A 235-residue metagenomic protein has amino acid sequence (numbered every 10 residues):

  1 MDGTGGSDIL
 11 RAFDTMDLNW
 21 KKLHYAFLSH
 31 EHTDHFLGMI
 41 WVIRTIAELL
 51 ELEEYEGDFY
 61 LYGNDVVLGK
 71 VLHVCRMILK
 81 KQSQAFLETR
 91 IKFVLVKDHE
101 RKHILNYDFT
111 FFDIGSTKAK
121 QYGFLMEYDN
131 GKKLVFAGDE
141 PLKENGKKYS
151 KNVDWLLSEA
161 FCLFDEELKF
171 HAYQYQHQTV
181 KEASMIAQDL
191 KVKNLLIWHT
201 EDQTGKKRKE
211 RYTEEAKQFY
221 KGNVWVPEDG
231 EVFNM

Functional and structural regions predicted by a protein language model:
M1-N19, K92-K148, D229-M235: Core dinuclear metal-dependent hydrolase active-site scaffold
M1-T4, L23-D34, G38, Y62-N64 (+4 more regions): Active-site neighborhood of phospho(di)ester-bond hydrolases with catalytic His/Asp-centered motifs
S7-Y60: Active-site metal-binding motif and surrounding structural segment of the metallo-beta-lactamase
I9, V67-L72, Q203-K207, N234: Short, charged/polar "capping" segments at the starts of alpha-helices and the immediately preceding loops
L18-K21, G57, T89, L105 (+2 more regions): Structured loop/turn residues at beta-strand edges in well-structured enzyme cores
V42-Y60, K120-E127, L168-L196: P-loop/Walker A phosphate-binding loop and immediately adjacent motor/lid segment at beta-alpha junctions
L49-K92: Acidic/polar short surface loop at catalytic or gating sites that assists cofactor/ion binding and chemistry
P141-G230: Cap/insert and terminal regions of metallo-dependent hydrolase folds
